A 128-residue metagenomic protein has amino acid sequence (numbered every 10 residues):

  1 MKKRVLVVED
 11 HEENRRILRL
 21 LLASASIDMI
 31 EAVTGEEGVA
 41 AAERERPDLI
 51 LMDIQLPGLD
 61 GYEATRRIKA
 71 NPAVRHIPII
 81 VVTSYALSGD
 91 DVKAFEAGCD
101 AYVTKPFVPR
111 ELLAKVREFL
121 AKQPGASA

Functional and structural regions predicted by a protein language model:
E9: Conserved acidic carboxylate
R16-S24: Charged docking surfaces used in two-component/phosphorelay signaling
S26-V33, A41: Short hydrophobic/Thr-rich beta-strand motif most characteristic of the beta2 strand and flanking loop of CheY-like
E45-L51, L56: Active-site beta3 strand of CheY-like receiver
P57, R75, L87, K105-P106: The feature encodes the CheY-like receiver
F107-R117: C-terminal output helix
